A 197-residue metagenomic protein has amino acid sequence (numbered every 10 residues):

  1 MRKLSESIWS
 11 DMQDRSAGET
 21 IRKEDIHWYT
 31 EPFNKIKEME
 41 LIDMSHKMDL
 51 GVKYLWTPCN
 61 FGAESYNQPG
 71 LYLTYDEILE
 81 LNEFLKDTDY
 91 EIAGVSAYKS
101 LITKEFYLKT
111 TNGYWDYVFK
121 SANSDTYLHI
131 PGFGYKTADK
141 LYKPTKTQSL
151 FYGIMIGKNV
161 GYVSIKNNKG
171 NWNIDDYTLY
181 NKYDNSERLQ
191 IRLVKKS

Functional and structural regions predicted by a protein language model:
W9-D14, G18-E91, D116-F119, T126-H129 (+2 more regions): Extracellular adhesion/carbohydrate-recognition regions
F61-S65, D89-E91, V95-S197: C-terminal, surface-exposed recognition/capping segments
